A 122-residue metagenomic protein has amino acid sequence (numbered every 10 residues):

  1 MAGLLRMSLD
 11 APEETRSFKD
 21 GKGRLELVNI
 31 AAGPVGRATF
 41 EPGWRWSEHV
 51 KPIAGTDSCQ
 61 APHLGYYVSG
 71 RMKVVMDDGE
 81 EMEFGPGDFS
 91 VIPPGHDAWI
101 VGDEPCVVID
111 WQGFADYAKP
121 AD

Functional and structural regions predicted by a protein language model:
M1-T39, S47: A short, N-terminal "cap"/entry segment at the start of jelly-roll beta-barrel domains of the cupin/DSBH fold
S17, L27, R37-T39, L64 (+3 more regions): Conserved hydrophobic/aromatic beta-strand scaffold that supports enzyme active sites
I30, M76-H96: Short acidic-glycine-tyrosine-enriched beta hairpin
V35, E41, S69-R71, G79 (+2 more regions): A generic structural motif
R37, I92, D97, D103-A121: A short hydrophobic beta-strand segment most commonly corresponding to one strand of the jelly-roll/cupin
R37-S58: Conserved short histidine dyad/triad with adjacent acidic residue
R45-W46, G70-V75, A98: Short beta-strand segments in beta-sandwich/barrel cores
G55-V74: Short, conserved beta-strand element in jelly-roll/cupin
